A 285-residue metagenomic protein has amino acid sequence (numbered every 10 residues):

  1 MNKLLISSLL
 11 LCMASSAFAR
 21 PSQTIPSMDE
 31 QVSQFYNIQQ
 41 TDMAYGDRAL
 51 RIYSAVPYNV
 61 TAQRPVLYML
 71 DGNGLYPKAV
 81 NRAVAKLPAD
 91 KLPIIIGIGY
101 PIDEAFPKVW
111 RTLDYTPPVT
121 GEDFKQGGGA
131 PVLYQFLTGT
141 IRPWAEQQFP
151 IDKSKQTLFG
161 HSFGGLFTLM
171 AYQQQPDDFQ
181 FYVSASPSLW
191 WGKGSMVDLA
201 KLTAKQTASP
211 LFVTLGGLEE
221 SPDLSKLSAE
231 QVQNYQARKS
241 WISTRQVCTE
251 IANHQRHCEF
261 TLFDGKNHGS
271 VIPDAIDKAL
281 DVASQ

Functional and structural regions predicted by a protein language model:
L4-M13: Sec-dependent N-terminal signal peptides
A19-P65: A domain-start/cap signature at the N-terminus of enzymes
Q63-F136, T140, W144-Q148: Serine-hydrolase catalytic machinery in alpha/beta-hydrolase-like enzymes
P150-H161: Alpha/beta-hydrolase fold nucleophile elbow
G165-Q175: Short glycine-enriched nucleophile-adjacent loop and the immediately C-terminal alpha-helix near the catalytic center
D178-L189: A conserved short beta-strand
W190-R256, L262: The feature captures the conserved acid-bearing segment of alpha/beta-hydrolase catalytic domains
F263-G269: Histidine-bearing beta->alpha loop at or near hydrolase active sites
